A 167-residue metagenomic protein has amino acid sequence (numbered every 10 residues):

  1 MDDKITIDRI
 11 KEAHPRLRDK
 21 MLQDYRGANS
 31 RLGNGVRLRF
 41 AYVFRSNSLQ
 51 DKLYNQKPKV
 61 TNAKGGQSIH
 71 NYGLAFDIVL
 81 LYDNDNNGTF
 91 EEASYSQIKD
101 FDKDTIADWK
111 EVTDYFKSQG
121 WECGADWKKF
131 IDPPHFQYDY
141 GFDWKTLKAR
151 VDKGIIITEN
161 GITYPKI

Functional and structural regions predicted by a protein language model:
M1-D143, L147, N160-G161, K166: Cell-envelope/glycan interface and biosynthesis
